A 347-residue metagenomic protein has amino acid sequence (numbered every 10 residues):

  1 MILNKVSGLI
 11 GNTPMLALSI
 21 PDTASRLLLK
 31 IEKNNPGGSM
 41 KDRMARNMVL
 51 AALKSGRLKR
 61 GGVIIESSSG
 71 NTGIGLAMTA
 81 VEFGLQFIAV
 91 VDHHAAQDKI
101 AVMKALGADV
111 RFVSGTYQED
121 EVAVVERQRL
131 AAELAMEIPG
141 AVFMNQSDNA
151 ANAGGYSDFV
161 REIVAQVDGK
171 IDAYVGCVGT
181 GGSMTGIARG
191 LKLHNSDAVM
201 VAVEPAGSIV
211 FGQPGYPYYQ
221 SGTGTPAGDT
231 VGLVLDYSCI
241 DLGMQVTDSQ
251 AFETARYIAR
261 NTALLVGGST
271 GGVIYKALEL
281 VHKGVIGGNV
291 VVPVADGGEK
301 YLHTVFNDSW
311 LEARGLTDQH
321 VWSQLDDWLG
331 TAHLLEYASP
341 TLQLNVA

Functional and structural regions predicted by a protein language model:
M1-A347: PLP-dependent amino-acid enzyme catalytic core
